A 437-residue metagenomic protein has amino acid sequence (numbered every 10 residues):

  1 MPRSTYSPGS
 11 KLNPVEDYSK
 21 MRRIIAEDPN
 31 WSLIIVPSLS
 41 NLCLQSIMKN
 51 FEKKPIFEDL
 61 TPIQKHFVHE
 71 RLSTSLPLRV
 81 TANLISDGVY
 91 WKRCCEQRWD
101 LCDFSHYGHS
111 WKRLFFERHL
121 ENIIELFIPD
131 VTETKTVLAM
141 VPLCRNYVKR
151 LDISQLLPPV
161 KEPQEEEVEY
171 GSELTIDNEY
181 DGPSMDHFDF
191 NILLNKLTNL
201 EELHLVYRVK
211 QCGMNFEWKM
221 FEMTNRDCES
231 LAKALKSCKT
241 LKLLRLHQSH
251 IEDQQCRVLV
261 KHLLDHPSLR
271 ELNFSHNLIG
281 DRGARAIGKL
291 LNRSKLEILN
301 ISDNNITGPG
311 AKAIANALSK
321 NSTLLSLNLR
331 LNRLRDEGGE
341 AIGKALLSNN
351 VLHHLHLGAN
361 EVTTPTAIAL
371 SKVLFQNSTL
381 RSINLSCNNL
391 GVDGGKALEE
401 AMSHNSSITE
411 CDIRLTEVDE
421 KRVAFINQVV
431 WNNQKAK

Functional and structural regions predicted by a protein language model:
M1-G9, E337, P365, Q376-K437: C-terminal capping region of solenoid repeat domains
M1-N191, T198-E202: Cullin-RING E3 adaptor/co-adaptor recruitment helices
T132-V141, V160-Y170, L174-L193, M214-W218 (+8 more regions): Leucine-rich repeat
L143-R150, E169-I176, K196-E202, M214 (+10 more regions): Leucine-rich repeat
L151-I153, L203-V206, L244-L246, L272-F274 (+5 more regions): Conserved hydrophobic beta-strand positions in leucine-rich repeat
L156-P158, R208-K210, F221, S249-I251 (+6 more regions): Conserved "Asn-ladder"/turn position within leucine-rich repeats
K242, H247-L325, L331, R335: Solenoidal tandem-repeat scaffolds enriched in leucines and small polar residues
S294-N389: Eukaryotic tandem repeat interaction scaffolds
